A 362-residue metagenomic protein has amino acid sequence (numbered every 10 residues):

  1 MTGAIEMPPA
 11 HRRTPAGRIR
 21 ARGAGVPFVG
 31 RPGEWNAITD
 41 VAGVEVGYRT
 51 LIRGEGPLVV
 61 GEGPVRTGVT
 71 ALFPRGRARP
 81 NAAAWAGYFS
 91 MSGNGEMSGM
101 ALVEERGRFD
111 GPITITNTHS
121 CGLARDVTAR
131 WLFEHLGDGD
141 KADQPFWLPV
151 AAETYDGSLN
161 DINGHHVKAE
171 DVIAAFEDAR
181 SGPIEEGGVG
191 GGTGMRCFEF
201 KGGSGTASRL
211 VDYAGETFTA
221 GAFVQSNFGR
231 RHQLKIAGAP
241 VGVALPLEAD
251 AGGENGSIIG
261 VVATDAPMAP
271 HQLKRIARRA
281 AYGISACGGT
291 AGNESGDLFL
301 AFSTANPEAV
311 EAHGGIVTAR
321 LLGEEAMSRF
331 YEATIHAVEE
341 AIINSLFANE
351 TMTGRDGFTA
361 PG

Functional and structural regions predicted by a protein language model:
T2-G362: Alpha/propeptide regions of enzymes that mature by internal proteolysis
